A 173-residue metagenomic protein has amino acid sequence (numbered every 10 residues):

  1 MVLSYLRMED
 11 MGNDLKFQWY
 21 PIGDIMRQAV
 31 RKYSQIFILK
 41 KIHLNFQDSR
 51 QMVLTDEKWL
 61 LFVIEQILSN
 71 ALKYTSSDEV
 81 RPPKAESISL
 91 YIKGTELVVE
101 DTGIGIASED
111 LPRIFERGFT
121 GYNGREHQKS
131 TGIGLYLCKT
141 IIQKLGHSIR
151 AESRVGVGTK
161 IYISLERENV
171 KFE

Functional and structural regions predicted by a protein language model:
D10-L15, D48, M52-D56: Conserved micro-motifs of the catalytic ATP-binding
I36-F46: Short conserved segments within the C-terminal catalytic ATPase subdomain
A71-L72: Short helix-loop "hinge" at the ATP-lid/N-box region of the Bergerat-fold HATPase_c
D101: Acidic ATP/Mg2+-coordinating residue in the GHKL
I106-F119: Short conserved segment of the HATPase_c
G134, C138: Short alpha-helical Gxxx[C/S/T] motif in the catalytic ATP-binding
